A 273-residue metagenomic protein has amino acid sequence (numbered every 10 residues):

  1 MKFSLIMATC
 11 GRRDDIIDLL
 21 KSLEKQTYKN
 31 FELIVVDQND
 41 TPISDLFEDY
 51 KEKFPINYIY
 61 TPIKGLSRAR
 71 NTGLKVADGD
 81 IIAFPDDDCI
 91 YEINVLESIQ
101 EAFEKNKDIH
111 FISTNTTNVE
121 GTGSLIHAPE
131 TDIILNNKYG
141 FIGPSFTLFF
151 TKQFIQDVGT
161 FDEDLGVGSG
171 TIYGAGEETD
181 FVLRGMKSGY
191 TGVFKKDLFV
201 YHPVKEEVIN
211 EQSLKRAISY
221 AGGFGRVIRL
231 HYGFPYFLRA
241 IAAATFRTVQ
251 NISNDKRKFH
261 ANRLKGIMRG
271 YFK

Functional and structural regions predicted by a protein language model:
M1-K25: N-proximal low-complexity "stem/linker" segments adjacent to membrane-targeting elements
L20-Y60: Acidic donor-binding segment of Leloir-type glycosyltransferases
T61-A77: Glycine-rich, basic loop-to-helix element that forms the pyrophosphate-binding segment of sugar-nucleotide handling
I82: Short aromatic/hydrophobic "clamp" motif used to bind/position activated sugar donors
N94-I126: Conserved donor NDP-sugar-binding/catalytic core segment of glycosyltransferases
S145, T160, G166-L183: Acidic donor-binding loop at a coil-to-helix junction in glycosyltransferase catalytic cores that engages
G192-V204: Catalytic beta-strand/loop signature of glycosyltransferases that borders the donor
L214-K273: Non-catalytic, C-terminal membrane-associated alpha-helical segments of glycosyltransferases
